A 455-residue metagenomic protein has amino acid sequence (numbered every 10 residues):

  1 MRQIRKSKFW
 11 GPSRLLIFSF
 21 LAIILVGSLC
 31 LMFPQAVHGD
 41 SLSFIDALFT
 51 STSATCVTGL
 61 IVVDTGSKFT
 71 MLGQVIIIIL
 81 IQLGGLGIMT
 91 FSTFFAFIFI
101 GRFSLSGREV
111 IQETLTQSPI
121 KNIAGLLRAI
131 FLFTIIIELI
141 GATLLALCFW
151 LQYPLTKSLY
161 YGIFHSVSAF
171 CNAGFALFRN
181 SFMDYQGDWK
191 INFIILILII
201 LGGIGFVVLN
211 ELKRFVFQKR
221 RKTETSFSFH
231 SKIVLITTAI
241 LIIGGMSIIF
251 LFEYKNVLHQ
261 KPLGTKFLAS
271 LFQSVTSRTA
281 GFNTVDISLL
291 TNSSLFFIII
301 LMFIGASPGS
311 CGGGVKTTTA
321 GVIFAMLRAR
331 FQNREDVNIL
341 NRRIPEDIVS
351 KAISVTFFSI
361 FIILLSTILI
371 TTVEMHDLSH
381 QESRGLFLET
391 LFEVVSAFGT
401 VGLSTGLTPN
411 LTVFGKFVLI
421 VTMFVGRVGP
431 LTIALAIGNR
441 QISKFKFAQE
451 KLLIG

Functional and structural regions predicted by a protein language model:
M1-G455: Membrane-proximal intracellular helices of multi-pass ion channels
